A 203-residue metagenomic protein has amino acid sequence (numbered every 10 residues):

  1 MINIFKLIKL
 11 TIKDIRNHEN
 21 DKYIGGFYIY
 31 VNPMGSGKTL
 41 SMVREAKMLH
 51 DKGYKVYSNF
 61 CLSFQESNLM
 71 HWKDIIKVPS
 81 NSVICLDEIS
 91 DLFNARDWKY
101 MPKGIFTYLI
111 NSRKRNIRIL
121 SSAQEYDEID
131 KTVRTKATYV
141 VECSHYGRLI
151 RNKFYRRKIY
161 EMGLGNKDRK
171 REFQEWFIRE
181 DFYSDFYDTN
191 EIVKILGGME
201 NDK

Functional and structural regions predicted by a protein language model:
N3-G26: Pre-Walker A adenine-sensing motif
F27-P33: Short hydrophobic/aromatic beta-strand immediately N-terminal to the Walker A/P-loop
K38-T39: Conserved lysine of the Walker
G53-K55, S80-V83, R115-S121: Loop/turn-to-beta-strand initiation segments
Y57-S80: Short glycine-rich substrate-engagement loop in P-loop NTPases that contacts/grips substrate
D87-I89: Walker B catalytic acidic pair
D91-F173: Replace "adjacent to P-loop NTPase cores in ATP/GTP-dependent enzymes" with "adjacent to NTP-binding cores
